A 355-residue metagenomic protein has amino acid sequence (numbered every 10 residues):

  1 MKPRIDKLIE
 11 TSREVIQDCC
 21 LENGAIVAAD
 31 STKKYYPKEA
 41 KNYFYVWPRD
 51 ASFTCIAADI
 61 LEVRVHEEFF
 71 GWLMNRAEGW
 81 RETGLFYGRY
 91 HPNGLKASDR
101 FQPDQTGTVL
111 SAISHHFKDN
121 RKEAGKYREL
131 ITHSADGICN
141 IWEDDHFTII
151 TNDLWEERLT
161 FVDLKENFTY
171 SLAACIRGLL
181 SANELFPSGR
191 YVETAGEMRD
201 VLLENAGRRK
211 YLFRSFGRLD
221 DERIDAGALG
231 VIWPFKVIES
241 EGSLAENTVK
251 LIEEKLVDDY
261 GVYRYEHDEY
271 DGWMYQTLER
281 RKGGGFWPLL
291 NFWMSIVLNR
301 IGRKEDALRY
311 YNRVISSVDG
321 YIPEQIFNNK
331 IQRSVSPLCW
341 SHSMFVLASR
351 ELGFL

Functional and structural regions predicted by a protein language model:
M1-L355: Acidic, mature catalytic/reactive cores of soluble proteins
